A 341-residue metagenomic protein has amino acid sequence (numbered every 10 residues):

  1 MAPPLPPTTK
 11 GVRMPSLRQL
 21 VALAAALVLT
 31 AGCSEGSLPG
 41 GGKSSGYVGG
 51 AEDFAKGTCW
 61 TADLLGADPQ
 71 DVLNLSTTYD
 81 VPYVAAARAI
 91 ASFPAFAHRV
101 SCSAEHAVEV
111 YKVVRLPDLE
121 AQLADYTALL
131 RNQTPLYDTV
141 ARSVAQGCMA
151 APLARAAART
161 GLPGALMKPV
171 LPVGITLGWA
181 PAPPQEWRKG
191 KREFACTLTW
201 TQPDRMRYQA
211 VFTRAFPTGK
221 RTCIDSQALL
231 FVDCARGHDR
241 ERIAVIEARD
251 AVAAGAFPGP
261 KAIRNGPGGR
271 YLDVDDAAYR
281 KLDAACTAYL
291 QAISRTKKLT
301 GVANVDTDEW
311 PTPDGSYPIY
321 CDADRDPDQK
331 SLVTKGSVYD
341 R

Functional and structural regions predicted by a protein language model:
T9-V21: Bacterial N-terminal signal peptides that target proteins for export
T30-G32: C-terminal motif of bacterial Sec signal peptides marking the signal peptidase cleavage site
S34-R341: Primary mode marks residue(s) on the alpha4-beta5-alpha5 output face of response regulator receiver
